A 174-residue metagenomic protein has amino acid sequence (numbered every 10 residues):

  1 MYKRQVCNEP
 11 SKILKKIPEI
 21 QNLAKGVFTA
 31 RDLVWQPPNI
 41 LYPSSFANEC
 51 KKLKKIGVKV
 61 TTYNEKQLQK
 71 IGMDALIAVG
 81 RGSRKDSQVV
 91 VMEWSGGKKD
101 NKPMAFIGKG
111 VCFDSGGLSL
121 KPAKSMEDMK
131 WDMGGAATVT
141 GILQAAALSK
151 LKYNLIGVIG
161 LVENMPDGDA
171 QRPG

Functional and structural regions predicted by a protein language model:
K3-C112, L148-S149, Y153: N-terminal hydrophobic/helix-forming segments and targeting peptides
C50, M104-F106, S119-E163: Alpha-helical metal-binding/catalytic segments enriched in His/Glu/Asp
Q69-I71, S115, M165-G168: Short active-site-adjacent helix-start/loop capping segments
G80-S83, K121-K130, R172-G174: A glycine- and small-aliphatic-rich helix-loop capping segment at beta-alpha/alpha-beta transitions that lines
V111-S119: Short acidic, Gly/Ser-rich segments with clustered Asp/Glu that frequently serve as metal-coordination loops in enzyme
I159-L161, P166-G174: A structural-propensity feature for long, helix-poor, extended segments
